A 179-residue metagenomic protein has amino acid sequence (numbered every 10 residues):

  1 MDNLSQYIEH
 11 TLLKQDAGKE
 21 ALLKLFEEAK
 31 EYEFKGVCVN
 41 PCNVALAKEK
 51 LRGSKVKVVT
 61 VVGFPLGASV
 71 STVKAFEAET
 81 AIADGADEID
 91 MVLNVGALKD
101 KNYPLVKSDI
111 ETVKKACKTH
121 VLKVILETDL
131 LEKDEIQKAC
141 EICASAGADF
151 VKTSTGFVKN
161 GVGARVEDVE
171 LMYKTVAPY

Functional and structural regions predicted by a protein language model:
M1-Y32, G36, C42-F64, A68-Y179: Alpha/beta enzyme core
